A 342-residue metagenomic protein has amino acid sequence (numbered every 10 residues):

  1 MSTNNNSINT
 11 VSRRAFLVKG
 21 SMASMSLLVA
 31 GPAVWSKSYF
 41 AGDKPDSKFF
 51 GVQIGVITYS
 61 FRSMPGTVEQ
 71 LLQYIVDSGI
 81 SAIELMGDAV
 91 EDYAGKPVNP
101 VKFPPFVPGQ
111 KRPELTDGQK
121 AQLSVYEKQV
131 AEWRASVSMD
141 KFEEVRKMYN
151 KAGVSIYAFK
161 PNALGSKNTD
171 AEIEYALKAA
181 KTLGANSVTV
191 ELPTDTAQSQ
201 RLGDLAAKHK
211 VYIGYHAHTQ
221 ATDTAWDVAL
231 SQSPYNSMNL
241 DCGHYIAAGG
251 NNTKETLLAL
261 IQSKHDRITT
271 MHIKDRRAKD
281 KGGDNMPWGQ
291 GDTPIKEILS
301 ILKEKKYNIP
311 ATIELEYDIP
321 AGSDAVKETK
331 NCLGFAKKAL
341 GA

Functional and structural regions predicted by a protein language model:
M1-A15: N-terminal secretory signal peptides
G20-A33, D46, A135, F142-M148 (+2 more regions): Active-site acidic/histidine proton-transfer and metal-coordination neighborhood in alpha/beta enzyme cores
A33-T67, Q73: C-terminal segment of N-terminal export signals and the immediately downstream linker at the start of the mature
K44-F49, L72-D77, V98-Q122, V137-I156 (+5 more regions): Acidic (Asp/Glu)-rich catalytic clusters
V56, I75, I83, Y149 (+6 more regions): Conserved, mostly hydrophobic/aromatic
V56, Q70-L72, Q200, D204-D292 (+1 more regions): Acidic/histidine-rich catalytic cores of soluble enzymes
Y59-F61, M86-V90, P161-L164, P193 (+4 more regions): Active-site beta-loop-alpha junctions enriched in small/polar residues
L71-A89, L183-G184: Catalytic domains of carbohydrate-active enzymes, especially glycoside hydrolases
